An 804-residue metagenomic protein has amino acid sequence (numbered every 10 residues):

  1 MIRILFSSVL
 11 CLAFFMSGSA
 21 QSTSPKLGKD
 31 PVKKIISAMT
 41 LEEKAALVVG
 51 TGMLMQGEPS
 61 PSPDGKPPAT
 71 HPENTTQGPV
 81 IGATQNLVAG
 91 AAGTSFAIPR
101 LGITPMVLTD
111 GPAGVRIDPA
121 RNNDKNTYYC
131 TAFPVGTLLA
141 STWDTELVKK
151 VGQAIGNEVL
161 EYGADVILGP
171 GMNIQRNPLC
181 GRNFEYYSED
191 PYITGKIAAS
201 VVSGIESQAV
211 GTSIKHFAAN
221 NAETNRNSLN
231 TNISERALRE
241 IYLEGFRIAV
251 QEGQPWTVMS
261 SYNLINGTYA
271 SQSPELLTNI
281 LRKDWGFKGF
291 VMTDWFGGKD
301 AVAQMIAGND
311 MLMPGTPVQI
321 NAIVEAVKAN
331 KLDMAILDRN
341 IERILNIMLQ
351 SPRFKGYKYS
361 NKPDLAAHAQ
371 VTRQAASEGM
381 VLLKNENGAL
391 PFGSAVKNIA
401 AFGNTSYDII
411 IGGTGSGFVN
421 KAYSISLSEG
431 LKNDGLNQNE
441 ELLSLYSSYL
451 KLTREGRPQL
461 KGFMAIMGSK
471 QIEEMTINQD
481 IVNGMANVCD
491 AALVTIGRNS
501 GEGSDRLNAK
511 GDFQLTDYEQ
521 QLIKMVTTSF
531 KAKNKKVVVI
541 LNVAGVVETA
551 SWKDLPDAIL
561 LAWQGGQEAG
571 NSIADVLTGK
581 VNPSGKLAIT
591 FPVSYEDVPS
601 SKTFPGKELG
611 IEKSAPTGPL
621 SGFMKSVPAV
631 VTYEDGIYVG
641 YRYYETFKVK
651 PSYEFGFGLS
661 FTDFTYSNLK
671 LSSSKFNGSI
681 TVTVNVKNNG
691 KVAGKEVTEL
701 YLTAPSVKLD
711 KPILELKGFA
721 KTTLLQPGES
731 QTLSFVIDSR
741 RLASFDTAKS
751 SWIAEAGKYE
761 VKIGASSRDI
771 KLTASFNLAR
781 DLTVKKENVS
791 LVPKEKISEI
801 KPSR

Functional and structural regions predicted by a protein language model:
M1-P25: Bacterial Sec-dependent N-terminal signal peptides
Q21-S744, I753, K758-I763, S767 (+1 more regions): Glycoside hydrolase catalytic-domain context in secreted enzymes
S750: Extracellular/periplasmic metallocenter environments
D769-V784: Short beta-strand elements
R780-E795: Low-complexity, Pro/Ser/Thr- and charge-rich linker/hinge segments at domain boundaries
